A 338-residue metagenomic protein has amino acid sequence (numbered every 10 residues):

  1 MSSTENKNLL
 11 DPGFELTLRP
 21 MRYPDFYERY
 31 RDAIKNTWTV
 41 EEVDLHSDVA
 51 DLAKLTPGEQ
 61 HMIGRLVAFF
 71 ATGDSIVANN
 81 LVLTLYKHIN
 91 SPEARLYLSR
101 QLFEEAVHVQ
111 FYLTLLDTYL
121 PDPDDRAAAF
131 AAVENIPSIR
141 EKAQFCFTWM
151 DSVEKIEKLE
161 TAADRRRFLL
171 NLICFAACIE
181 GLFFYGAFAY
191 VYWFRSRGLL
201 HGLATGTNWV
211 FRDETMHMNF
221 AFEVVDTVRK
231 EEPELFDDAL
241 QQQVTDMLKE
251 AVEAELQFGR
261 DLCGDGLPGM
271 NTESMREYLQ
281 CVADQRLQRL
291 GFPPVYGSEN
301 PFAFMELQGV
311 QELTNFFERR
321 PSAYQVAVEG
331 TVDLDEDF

Functional and structural regions predicted by a protein language model:
M1-F338: Non-heme di-metal
